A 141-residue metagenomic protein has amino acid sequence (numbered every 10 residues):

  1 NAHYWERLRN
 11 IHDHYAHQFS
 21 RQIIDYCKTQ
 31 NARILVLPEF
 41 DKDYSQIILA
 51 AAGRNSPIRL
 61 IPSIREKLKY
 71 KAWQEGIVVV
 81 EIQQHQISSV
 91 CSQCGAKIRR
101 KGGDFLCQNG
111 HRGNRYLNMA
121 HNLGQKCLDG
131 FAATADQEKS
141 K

Functional and structural regions predicted by a protein language model:
N1-K141: Positively charged, helix-rich recognition surfaces that bind polyanionic ligands
